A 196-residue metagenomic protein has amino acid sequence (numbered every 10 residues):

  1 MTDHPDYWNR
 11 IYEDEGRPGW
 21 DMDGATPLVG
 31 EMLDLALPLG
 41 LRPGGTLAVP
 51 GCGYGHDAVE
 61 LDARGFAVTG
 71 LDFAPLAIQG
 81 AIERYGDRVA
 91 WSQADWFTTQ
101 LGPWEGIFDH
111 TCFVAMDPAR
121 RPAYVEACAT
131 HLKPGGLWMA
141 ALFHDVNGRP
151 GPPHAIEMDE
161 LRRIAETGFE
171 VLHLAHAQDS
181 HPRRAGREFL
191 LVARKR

Functional and structural regions predicted by a protein language model:
M1-V49, G53-G102, M116-R196: Class I (Rossmann-like) S-adenosyl-L-methionine-dependent methyltransferase catalytic domain, capturing the SAM-binding
E105: Conserved acidic residues
F108: A conserved beta-strand element that flanks and buttresses the S-adenosyl-L-methionine
T111-A115: Short catalytic micro-motifs in class I SAM-dependent methyltransferases
